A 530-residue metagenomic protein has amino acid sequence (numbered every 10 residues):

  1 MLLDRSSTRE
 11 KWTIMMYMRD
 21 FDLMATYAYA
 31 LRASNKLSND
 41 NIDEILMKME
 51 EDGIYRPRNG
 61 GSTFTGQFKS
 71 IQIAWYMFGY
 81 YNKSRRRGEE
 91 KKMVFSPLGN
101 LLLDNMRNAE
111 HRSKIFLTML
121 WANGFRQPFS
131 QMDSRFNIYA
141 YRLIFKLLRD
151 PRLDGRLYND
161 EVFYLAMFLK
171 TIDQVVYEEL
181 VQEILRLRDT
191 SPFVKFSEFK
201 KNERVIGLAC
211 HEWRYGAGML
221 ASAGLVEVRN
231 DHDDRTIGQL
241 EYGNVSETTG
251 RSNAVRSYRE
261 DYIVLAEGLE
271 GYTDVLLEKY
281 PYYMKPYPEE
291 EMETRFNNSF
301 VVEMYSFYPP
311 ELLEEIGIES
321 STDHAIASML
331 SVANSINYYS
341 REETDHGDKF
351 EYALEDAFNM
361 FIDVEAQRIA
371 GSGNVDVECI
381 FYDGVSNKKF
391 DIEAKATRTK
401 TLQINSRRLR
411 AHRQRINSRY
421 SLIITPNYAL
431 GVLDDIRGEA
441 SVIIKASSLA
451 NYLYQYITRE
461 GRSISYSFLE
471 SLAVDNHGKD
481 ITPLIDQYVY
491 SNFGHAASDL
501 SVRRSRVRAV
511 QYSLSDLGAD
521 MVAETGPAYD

Functional and structural regions predicted by a protein language model:
M1-M329: Donor-sugar nucleotide-binding helix/loop cap in glycosyltransferases
I73-W75, G99, L220, S421 (+3 more regions): Short low-polarity hydrophobic stretches
E315-R504: Catalytic core segments in nucleotide and nucleic-acid processing enzymes
A497-D530: C-terminal, charge/polar-rich interaction regions
